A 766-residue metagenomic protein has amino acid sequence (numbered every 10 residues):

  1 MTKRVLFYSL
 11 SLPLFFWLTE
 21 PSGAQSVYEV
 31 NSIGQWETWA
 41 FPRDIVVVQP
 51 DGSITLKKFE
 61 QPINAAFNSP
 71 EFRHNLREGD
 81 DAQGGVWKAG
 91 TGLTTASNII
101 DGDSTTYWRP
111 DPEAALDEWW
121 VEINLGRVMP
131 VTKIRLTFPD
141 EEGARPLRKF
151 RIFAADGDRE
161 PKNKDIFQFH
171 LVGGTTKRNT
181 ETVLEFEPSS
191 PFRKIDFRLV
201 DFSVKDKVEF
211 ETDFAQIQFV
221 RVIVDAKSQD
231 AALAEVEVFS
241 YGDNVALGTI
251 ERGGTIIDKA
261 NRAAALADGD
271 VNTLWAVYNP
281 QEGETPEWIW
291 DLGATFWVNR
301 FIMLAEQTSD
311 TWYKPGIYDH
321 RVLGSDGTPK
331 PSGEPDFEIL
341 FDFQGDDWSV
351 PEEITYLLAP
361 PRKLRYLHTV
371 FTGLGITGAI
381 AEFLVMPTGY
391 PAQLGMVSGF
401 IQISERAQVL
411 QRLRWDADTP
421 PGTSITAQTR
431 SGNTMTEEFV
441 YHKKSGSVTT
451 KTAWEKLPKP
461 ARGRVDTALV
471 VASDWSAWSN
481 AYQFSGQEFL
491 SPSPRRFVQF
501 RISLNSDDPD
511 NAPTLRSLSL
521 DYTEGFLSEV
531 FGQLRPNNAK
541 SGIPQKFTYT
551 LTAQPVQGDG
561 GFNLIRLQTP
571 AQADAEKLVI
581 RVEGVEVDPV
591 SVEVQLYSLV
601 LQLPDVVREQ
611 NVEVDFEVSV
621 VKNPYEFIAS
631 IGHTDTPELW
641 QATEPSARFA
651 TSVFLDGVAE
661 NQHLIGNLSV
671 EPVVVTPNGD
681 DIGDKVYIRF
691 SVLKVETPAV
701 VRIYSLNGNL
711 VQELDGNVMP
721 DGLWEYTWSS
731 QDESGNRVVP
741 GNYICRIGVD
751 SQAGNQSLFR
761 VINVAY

Functional and structural regions predicted by a protein language model:
Q25-F72, M129, R135-F197, F296 (+5 more regions): Non-cytosolic beta-sandwich-type ligand-binding/adhesion modules
Q25-V128, P139-R145, R178-F202, T212-F214 (+6 more regions): Disordered, acidic Ser/Thr/Pro-rich linker "stalks" and the adjacent N-terminal cap of the next globular domain
V222-Q229, T369-I376, I502-D508: Short beta-strand-plus-loop segments that form exposed binding edges in beta-rich domains
I250, E617-S652: Serine/threonine-enriched low-complexity regions used as flexible
G254-K259, Y313-I317, L564-V612: A surface/secretory-pathway sequence property marking extracellular, secreted, or lumenal proteins enriched
I502, Y597-T634: Low-complexity, intrinsically disordered segments enriched in Ser/Thr together with acidic residues
K540-N563: Short beta-strand elements of extracellular/lumenal beta-sandwich folds
L655-Y766: Short loop/turn motifs at secondary-structure boundaries
